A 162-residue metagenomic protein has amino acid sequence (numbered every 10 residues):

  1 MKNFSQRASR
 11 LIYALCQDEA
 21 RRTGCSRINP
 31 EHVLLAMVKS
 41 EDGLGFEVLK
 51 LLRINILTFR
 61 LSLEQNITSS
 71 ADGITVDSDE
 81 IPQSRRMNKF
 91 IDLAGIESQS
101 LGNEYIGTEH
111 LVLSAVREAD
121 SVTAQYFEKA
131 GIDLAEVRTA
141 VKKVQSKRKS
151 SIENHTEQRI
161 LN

Functional and structural regions predicted by a protein language model:
M1-N162: Histone-fold recognition with a strong bias for associated Lys/Arg-rich disordered tails
